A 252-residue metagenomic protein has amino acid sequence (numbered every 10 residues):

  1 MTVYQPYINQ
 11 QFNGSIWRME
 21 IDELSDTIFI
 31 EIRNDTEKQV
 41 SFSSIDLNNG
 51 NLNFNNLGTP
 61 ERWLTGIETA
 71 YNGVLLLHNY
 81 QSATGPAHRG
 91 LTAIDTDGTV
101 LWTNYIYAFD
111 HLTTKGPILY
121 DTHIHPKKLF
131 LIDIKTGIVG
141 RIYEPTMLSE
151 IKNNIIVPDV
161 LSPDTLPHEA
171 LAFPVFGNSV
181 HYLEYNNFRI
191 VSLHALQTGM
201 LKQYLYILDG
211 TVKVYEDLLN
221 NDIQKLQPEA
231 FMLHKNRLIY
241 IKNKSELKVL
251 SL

Functional and structural regions predicted by a protein language model:
M1-F12, E37-G58, P86-Y105, K128-V175 (+2 more regions): Surface-exposed loop/turn elements that mediate protein-protein interactions on large endomembrane-trafficking
Y7-N9, R33, W63, Q81-S82 (+1 more regions): Short, flexible coil/linker segments at or flanking structured domains
Q11-L24, G58-N72, T103-T122, E144-P163 (+3 more regions): Repeated scaffold domains used in trafficking and secretory/extracellular systems, primarily beta-propellers
R18-T36, F42, N72-G85, K115-D133 (+4 more regions): Short beta-strand elements that form the blades of beta-propeller/WD-repeat-like and other beta-sheet-rich scaffold
N55-N56, I67-A70, H78-N79, L247: Residue-level signal for functionally critical sites in structured catalytic/ligand-binding pockets
G66-A70, Q81-G85, T92-I94: Short, charge-rich binding segments
